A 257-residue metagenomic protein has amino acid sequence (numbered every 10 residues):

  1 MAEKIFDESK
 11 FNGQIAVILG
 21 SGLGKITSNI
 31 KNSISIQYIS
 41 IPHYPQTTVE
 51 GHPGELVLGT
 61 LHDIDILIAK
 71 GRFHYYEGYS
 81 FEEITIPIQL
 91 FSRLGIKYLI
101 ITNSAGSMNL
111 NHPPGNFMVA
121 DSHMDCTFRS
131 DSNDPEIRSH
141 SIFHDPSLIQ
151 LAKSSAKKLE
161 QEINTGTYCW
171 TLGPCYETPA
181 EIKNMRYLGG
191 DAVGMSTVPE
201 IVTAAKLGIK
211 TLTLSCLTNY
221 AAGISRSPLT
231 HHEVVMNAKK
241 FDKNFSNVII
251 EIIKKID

Functional and structural regions predicted by a protein language model:
M1-H140: Metabolite-binding pocket within alpha/beta catalytic cores that recognizes anionic/polar moieties
I5-E8, S147, L151-E162, N247-K255: Generic non-transmembrane alpha-helical segments
S92-G95, R186, A205: Non-catalytic positions within long, well-ordered alpha-helices that form the structural scaffold/packing of enzyme
K97-Y98, D191, K210: Short acidic/polar active-site loop segments enriched in Thr and Asp
S154-D191: Active-site/ligand-binding-proximal alpha/beta "capping" segment
M195-E233: Zn-dependent metallopeptidase/amidohydrolase metal-coordination segment
A222-D257: His/Asp/Glu-rich mid-to-C-terminal helical/loop segments that flank catalytic regions of hydrolases
